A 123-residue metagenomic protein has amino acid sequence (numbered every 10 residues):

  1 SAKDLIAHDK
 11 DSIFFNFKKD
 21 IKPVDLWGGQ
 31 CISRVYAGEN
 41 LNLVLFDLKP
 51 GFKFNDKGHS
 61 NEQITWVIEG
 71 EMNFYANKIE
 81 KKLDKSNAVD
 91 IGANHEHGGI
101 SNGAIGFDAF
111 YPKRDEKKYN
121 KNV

Functional and structural regions predicted by a protein language model:
S1-N40, K121-V123: A short, N-terminal "cap"/entry segment at the start of jelly-roll beta-barrel domains of the cupin/DSBH fold
W27-G29, N42-H59: Conserved short histidine dyad/triad with adjacent acidic residue
E39-L41, K49-F52, E69-E71, K113-E116: Short, charged/polar surface micro-motifs in flexible loops or helix N-caps
D47-K49, G58-F74: Short, conserved beta-strand element in jelly-roll/cupin
F54-D56, F74-Y75, I91, E96-N102: Short beta-strand His + acidic residue motifs that chelate non-heme Fe in jelly-roll/DSBH and cupin folds
N55, I64, I79-K82: Short, surface-exposed secondary-structure edge patches
K78-N94: Short acidic-glycine-tyrosine-enriched beta hairpin
A93-K117: Ligand-binding loop in jelly-roll beta-barrel domains
